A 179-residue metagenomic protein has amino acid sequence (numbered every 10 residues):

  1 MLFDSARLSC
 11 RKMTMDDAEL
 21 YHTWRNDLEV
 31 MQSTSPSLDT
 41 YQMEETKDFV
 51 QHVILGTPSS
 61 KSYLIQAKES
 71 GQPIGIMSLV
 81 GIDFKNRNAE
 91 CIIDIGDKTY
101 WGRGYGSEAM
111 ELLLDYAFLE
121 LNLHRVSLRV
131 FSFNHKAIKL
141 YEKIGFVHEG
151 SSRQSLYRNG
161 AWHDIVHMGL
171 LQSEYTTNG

Functional and structural regions predicted by a protein language model:
M1-K47, E174-G179: A short, well-structured alpha-helix characteristic of acyl/acetyltransferase catalytic modules
Y41-T99, L171-E174: Acetyl-CoA-dependent GNAT
D97-T99, R103, L119, S132-F133: Active-site acidic-Proline motif in GNAT/NAT acetyltransferases
G102-Y116, I138-K143: Conserved acetyl-CoA-binding loop-helix of GNAT-fold acetyltransferases
G106, M110, F133-A137, Q154-N159: Short glycine/proline-centered loop/turn elements that form peptide/ligand docking sites
L119-R129: Conserved GNAT acetyl-CoA-binding A-motif
S127-V130, V147-H167: Conserved catalytic-core motifs of GNAT/GCN5-like acyltransferases
A161-G179: Terminal substrate-recognition subdomain of acyl/acetyltransferases
